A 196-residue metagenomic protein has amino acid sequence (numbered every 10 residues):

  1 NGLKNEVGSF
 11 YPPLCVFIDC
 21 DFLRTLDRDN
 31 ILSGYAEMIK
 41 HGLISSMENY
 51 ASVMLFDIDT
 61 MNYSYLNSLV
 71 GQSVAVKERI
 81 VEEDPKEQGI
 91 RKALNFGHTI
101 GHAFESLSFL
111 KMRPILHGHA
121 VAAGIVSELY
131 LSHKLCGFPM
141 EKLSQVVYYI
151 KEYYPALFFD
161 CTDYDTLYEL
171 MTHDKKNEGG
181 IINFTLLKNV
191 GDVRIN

Functional and structural regions predicted by a protein language model:
N1-L55: A glycine/threonine-rich phosphate-anchoring loop and its flanking beta-alpha core in nucleotide/phosphate-binding
N5, P12, I90-R91, I182: A generic hydrophobic-helix recognition signal that picks specific residues within alpha-helical hydrophobic
V7-Y11, N62, P85-K86, N177-E178: Solvent-exposed alpha-helices and their adjacent loops that cap or buttress functional pockets in soluble metabolic
T25-N30, N62-S64, P114-L116, N177: Structural motif
A36-M38, M140-N196: C-terminal charged capping/lid subdomain of soluble metabolic enzymes
S52-D165: Active-site segments that bind and position negatively charged phosphate/pyrophosphate groups
